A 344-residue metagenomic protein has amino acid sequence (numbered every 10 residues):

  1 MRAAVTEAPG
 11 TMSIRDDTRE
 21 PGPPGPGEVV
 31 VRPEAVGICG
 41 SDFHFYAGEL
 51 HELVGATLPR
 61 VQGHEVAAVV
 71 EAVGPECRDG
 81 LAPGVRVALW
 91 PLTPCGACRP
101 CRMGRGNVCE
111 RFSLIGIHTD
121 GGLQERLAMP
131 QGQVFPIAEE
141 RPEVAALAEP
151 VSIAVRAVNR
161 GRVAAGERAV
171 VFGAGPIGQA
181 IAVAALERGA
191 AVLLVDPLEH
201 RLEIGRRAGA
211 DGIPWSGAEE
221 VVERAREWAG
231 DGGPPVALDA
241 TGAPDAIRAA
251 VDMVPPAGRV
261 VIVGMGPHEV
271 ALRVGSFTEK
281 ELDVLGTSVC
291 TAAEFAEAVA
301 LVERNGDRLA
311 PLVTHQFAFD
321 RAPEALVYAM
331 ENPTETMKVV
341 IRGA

Functional and structural regions predicted by a protein language model:
M1-A3, R248, D252, A292-A344: C-terminal hydrophobic helical "lid"/dimerization subdomain of Rossmann-like NAD(P)H-dependent oxidoreductases
P21-V36, L50-R99, Q133, A138-E140: Glycine-rich beta-strand-centered segment in the early N-terminal region that forms part of a ligand/cofactor-binding
E65, V85-R86, P100, R126 (+4 more regions): Residue-level marker of beta-strand positions
T93-F172: NAD(P)H dinucleotide-binding glycine-rich loop of Rossmann-like/cofactor-binding domains, especially the beta1-alpha1
E140-A218, E223: Mid-domain Rossmann-like dinucleotide-binding core that forms the NAD(H)/NADP(H) cofactor-binding site
V222-A237: A short acidic, Gly/Pro-enriched loop at the edge of an enzyme's catalytic core that lines a small-molecule cofactor
P244-R304, G343-A344: Glycine-rich phosphate-binding loop and adjacent beta-alpha segment of Rossmann(oid) nucleotide-cofactor-binding
